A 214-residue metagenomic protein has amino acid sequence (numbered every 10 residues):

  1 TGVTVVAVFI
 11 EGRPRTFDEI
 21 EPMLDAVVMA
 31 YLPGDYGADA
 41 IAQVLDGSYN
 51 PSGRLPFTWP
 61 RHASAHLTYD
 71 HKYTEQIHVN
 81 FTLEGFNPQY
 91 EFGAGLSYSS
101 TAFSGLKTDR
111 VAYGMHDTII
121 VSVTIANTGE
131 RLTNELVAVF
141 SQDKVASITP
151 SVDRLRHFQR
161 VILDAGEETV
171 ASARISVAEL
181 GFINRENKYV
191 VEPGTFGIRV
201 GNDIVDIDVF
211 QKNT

Functional and structural regions predicted by a protein language model:
T1-A7: Short beta-strand/loop segments at the ligand-binding rim of alpha/beta enzyme cores
V8-N134, F140, A165, P193 (+2 more regions): Secreted, periplasmic, or luminal enzymes acting at the cell surface/secretory milieu
D109, H157-Q159, N187: Short, conserved secondary-structure segments in the cores of folded domains
T118-I120, E168-S172, I204: Intrinsic-disorder/low-complexity, polar/charged segments enriched in Ser/Thr/Lys/Arg/Asp/Glu/Gln
E130-S147, D153-L155: Short acidic, flexible loop segments centered on an aromatic residue
A146, V161, R199-D203: Hydrophobic alpha-helical segments
S147-I183: Intrinsically disordered, low-complexity Pro/Gly/Ser/Thr-rich segments with frequent PxxP/GP/PP motifs and embedded
S176-T214: Terminal connector regions
